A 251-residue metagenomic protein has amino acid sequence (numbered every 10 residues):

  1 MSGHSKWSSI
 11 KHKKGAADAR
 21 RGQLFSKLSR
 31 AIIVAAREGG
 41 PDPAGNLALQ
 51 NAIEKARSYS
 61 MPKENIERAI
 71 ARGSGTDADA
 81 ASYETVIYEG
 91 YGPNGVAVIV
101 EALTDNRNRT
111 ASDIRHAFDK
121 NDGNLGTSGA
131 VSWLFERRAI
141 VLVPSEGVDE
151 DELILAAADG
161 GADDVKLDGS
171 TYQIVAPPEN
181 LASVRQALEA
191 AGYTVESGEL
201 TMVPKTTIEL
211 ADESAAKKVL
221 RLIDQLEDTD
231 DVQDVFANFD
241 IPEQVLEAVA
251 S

Functional and structural regions predicted by a protein language model:
M1-G126, A130-I140, A250-S251: N-terminal cationic and glycine-rich segments that engage phosphates or anionic surfaces
I140-S251: Positively charged, low-complexity, intrinsically disordered RNA-binding extensions
